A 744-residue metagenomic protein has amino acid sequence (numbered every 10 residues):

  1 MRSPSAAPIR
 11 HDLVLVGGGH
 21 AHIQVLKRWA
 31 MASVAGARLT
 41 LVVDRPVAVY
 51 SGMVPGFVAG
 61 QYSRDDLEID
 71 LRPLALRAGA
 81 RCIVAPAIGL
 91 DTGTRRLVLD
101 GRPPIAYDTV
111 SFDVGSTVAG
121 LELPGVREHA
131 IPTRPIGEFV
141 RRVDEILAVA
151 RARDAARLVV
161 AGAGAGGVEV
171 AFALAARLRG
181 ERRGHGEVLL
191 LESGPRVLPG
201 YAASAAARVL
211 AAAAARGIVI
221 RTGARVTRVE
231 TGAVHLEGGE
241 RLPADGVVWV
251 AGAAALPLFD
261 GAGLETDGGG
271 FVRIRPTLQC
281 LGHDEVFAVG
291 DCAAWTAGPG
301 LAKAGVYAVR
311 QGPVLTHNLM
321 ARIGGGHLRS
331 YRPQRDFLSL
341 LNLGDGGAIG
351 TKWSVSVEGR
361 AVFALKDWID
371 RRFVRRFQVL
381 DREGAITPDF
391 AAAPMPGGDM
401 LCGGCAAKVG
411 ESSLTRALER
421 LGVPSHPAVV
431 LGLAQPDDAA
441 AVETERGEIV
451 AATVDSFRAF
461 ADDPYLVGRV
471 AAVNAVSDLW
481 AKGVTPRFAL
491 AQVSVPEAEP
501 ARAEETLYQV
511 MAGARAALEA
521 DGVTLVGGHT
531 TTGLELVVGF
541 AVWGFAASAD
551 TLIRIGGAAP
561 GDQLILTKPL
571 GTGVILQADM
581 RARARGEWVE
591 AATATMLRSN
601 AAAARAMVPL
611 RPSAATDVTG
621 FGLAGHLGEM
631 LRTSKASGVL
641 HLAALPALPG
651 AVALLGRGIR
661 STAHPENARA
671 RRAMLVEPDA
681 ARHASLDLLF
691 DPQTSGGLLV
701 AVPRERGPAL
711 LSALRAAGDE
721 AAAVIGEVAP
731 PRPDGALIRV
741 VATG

Functional and structural regions predicted by a protein language model:
R2-R10, G79-A161, V248: FAD-binding core/adjacent interface of flavoenzyme oxidoreductases
R2-R81, V160, V168-Y201: Beta1-alpha1 glycine-rich phosphate/pyrophosphate-binding loop at the start of Rossmann-like nucleotide-binding domains
R2-S3, I9, D345-A393: C-terminal auxiliary extensions adjacent to catalytic cores
R77, C82-G89, G93-T94, I105 (+1 more regions): A Rossmann-like FAD-binding core segment of flavoenzymes
D113-V114, E237, V250-A251, V289-C292 (+3 more regions): Short, well-ordered coil/turn residues at beta-beta hairpins and beta-strand->alpha-helix junctions within
E128-D154, G232-H235, R241-R310: FAD-site-proximal beta/loop scaffold in flavoenzymes
D260, C292-N342: A conserved FAD-binding loop/helix module that cradles the flavin
A391-G744: Helix-biased detector of long, well-ordered alpha-helical tracts
